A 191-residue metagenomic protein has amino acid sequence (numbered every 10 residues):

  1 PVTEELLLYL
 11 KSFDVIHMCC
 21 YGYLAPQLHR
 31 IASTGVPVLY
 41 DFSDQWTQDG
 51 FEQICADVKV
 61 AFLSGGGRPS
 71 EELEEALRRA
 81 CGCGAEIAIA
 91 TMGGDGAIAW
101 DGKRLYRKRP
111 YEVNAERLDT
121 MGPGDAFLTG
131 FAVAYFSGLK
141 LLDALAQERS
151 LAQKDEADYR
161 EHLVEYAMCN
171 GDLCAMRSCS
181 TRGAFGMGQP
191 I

Functional and structural regions predicted by a protein language model:
P1-G22: Conserved phosphate-binding/catalytic loop of the ribokinase/pfkB sugar-kinase fold
S12-F13, A61-L63, Y159-R160: A short, structure-level motif marking secondary-structure boundaries and short turns
L28-R107, E116: Conserved phosphate/ATP/ADP-binding segment of small-molecule kinases
E74-I191: Conserved phosphate-binding/catalytic region of the ribokinase-like
